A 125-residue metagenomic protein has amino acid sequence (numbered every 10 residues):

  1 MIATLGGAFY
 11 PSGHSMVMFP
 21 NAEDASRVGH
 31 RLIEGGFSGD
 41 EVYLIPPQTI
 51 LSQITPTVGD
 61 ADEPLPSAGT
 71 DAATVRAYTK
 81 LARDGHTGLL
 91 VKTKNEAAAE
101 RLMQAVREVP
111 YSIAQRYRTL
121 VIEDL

Functional and structural regions predicted by a protein language model:
M1-L125: Positively charged, small/polar-rich N-terminal and surface patches that mediate targeting and assembly and bind
